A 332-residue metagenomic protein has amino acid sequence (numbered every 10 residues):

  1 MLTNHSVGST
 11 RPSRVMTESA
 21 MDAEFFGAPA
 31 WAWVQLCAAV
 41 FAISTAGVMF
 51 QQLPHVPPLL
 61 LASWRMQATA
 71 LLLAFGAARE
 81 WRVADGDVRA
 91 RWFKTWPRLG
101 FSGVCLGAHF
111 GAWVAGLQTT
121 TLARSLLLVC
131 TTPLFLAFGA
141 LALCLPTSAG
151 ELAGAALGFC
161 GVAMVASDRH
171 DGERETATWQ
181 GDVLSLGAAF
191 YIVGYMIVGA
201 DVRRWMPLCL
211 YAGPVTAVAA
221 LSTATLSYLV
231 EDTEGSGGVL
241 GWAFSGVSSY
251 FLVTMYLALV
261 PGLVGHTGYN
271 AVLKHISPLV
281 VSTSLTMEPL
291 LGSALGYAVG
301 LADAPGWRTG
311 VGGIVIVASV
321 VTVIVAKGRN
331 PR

Functional and structural regions predicted by a protein language model:
M1-S63, G76, V104, A108 (+3 more regions): Glycine-/small-residue-enriched transmembrane alpha-helix faces in small-molecule transporters and effluxers
L2, T10, L73, A77 (+4 more regions): Hydrophobic transmembrane alpha-helices of multi-pass small-molecule transport proteins
M21, M66, S167, G235-L240 (+2 more regions): C-terminal-most transmembrane helix of multi-pass membrane proteins
V40, M49-Q51, L59, A70-L73 (+6 more regions): Transmembrane alpha-helical segments that form core, pore/gating elements of small-molecule transporters/exporters
A42, G47, A74, A78-V129 (+3 more regions): Specific transmembrane alpha-helical segments of multi-pass solute transporters/efflux pumps, especially DMT/EamA
L60-L71, V114-A149, A188, P278-Y297: Specific alpha-helical transmembrane segments that line the substrate/conduction pathway and gating interfaces
W64, S125-T131, V198-A220, A258-A298: Helix-helix packing/entry segments at the starts of transmembrane helices
P97, L126-V129, A142-M164, E175-D182 (+2 more regions): Loop-to-transmembrane alpha-helix entry segments
